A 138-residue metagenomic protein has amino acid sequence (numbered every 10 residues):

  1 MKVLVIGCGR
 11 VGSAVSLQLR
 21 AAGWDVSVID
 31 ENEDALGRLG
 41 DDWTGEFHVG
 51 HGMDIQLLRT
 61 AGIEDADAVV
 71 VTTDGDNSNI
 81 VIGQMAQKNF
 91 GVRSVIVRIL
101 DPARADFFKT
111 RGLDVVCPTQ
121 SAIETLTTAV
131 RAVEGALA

Functional and structural regions predicted by a protein language model:
M1-A138: Cytosolic regulatory regions of ion transport systems
